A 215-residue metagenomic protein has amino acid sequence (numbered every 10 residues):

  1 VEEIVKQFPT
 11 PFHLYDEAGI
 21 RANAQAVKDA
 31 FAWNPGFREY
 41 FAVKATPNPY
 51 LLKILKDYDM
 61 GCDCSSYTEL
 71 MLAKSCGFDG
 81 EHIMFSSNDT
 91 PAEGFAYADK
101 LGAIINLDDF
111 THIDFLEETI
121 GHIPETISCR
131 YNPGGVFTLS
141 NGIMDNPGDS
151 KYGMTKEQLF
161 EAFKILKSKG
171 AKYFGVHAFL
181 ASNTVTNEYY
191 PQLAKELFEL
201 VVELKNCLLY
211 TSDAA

Functional and structural regions predicted by a protein language model:
V1-E125, E161-S168, K172, E188 (+2 more regions): A charged N-terminal "starter" segment
P11, K100-N106, D145-M154, S182-P191: Flexible, glycine/proline-enriched loop segments at strand-loop-helix junctions that form or flank small-ligand binding
A42, S128-N132, H177-F179: Short beta-strand segments
N48, E69-M71, P91-G94, P133-S150 (+1 more regions): Conserved radical SAM core fold
I113-K169: Conserved anion-binding
K172-A178, S182: Internal alpha/beta core interface subdomains
Q192-E196: Glycine-rich anion/phosphate-binding loops
Y210-A215: Conserved small/polar residues in nucleotide/adenosyl-binding loops
